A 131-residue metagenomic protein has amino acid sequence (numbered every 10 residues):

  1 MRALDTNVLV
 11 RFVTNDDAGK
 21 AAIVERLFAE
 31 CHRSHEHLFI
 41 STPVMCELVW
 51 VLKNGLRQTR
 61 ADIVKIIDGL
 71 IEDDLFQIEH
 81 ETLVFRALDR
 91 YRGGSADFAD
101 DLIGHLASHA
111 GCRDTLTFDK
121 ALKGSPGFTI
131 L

Functional and structural regions predicted by a protein language model:
M1, G104-L131: Acidic, PIN/NYN-like endoribonuclease modules and their adjacent C-terminal/linker elements
M1-I40, G55-A61, D68: Short, well-structured N-terminal submotif of metal-dependent ribonuclease cores
D5, S41, A96-D97, D119-K120 (+1 more regions): Histidine- and aromatic-rich ligand-binding microenvironments
L9, M45, L122-K123: A generic structural signal for short hydrophobic patches within well-formed alpha-helices
S34-H35, D73, G94, S125: Structured helix-beta-strand junction loops
I40-V44, H80-L83: Short, conserved alpha-helical segments within structured domains
L75-T115: Active-site neighborhoods of divalent-metal-dependent phosphate/nucleic-acid chemistry enzymes
